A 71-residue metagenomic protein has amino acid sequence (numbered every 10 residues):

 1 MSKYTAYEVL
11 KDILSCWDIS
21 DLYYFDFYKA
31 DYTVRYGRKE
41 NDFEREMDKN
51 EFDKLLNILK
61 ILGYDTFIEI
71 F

Functional and structural regions predicted by a protein language model:
S2-S15: Negatively charged, low-complexity tracts enriched in Asp/Glu with abundant Ser/Thr
L14-F71: Acidic, low-complexity, intrinsically disordered interaction modules
